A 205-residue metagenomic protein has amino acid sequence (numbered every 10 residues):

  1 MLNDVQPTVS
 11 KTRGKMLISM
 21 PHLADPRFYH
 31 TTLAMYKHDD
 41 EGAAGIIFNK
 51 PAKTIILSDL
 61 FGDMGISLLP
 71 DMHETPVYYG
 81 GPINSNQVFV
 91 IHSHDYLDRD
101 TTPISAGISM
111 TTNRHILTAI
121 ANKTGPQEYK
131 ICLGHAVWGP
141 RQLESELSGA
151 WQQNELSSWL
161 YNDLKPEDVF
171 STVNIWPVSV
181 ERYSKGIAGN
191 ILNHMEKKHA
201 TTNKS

Functional and structural regions predicted by a protein language model:
M1-C132, A136-S205: A short aromatic-anchored loop/beta-hairpin motif
